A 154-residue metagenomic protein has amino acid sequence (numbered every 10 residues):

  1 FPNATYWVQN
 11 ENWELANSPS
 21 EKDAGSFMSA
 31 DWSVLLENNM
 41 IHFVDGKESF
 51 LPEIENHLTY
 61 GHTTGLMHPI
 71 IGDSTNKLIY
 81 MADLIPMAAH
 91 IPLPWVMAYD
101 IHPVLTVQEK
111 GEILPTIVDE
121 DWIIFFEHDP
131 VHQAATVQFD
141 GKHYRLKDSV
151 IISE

Functional and structural regions predicted by a protein language model:
F1-L58, Q108-D121: Metallo-beta-lactamase
N12, Y60-T64, I85-P86, P130: Catalytic metal-binding/acid-base residues of hydrolase active sites
I54, T64-L66, G111, H132: Short beta-strand-initiation
I54-Y60, L78-D83: Active-site-proximal beta-strand elements of phosphoester/diester hydrolases
M67-I71: Short beta-strand scaffold segments in enzyme catalytic cores
S74-E154: Cap/insert and terminal regions of metallo-dependent hydrolase folds
